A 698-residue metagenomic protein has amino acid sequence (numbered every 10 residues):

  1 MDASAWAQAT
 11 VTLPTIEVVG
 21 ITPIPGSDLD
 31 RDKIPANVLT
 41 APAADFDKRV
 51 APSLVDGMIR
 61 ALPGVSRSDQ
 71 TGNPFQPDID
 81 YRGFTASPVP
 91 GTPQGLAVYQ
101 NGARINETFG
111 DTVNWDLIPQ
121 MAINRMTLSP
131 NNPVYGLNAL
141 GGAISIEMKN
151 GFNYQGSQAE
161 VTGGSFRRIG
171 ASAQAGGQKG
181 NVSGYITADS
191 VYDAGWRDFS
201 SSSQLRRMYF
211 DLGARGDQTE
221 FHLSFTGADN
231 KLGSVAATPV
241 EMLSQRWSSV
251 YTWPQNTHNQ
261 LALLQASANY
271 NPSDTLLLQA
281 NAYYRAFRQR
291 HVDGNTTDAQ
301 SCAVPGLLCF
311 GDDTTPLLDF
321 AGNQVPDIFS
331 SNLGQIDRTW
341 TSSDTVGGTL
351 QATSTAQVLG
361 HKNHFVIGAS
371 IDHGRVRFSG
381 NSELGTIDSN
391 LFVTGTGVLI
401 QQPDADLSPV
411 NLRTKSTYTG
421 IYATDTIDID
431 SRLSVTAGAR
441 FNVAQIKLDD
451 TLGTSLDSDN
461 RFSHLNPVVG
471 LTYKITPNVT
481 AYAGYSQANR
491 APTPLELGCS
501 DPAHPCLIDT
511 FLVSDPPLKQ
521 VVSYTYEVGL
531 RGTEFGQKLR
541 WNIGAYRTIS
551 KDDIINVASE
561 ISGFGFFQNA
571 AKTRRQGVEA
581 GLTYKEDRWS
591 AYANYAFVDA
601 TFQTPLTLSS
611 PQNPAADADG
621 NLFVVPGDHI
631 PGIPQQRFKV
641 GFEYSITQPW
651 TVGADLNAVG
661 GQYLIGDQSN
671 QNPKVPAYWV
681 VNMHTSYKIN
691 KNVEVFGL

Functional and structural regions predicted by a protein language model:
I16-R49, F75-D80, L96: N-terminal periplasmic "start-of-domain" segments of outer-membrane beta-barrel proteins
D56-A103, E107: Extracytoplasmic beta-strand/coil segments of soluble accessory domains associated with Gram-negative outer-membrane
I105-E107, D116-E160, G170: A beta-strand signature from Gram-negative outer-membrane beta-barrel systems, especially the internal plug domain
G163-D193, R197-V235, P254-L277, G438: Transmembrane beta-barrel wall of Gram-negative outer-membrane proteins
T219-H222, N259-T297, C302, L308-D449 (+1 more regions): Face-selective signature of the C-terminal outer-membrane beta-barrel domain
N271, L277-N295, K474, T480-S486 (+2 more regions): Membrane-embedded beta-barrel scaffold of Gram-negative outer-membrane proteins
S343, V358, K362-G374, P409-T548 (+1 more regions): Structural signature of Gram-negative outer-membrane beta-barrels, strongest in the C-terminal barrel of TonB-dependent
Q351-S354, L359, D430-S431, V435 (+3 more regions): Gram-negative outer-membrane beta-barrel transporters
